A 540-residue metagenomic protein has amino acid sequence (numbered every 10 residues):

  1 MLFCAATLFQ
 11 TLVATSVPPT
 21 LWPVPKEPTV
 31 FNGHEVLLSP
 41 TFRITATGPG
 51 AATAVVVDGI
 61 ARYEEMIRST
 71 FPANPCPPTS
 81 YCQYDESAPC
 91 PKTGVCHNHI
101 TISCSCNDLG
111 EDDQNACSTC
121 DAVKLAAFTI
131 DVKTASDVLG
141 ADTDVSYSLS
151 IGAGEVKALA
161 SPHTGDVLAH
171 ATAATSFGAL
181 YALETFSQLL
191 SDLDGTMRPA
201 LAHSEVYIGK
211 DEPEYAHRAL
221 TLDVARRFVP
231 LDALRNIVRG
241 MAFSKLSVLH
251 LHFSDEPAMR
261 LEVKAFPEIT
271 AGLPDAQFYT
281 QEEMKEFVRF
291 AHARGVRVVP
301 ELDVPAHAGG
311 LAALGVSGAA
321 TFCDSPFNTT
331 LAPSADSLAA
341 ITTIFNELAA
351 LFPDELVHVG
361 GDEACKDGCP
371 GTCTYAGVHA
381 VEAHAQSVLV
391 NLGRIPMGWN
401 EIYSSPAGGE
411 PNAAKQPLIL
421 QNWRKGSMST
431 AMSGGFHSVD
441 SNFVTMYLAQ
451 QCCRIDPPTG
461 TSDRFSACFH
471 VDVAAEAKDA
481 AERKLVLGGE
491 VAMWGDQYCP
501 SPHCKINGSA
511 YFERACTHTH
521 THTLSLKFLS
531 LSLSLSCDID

Functional and structural regions predicted by a protein language model:
M1-T15: Cleavable N-terminal signal peptides of Sec/SRP-targeted secreted and luminal proteins
F9, A52-T53, F228-P230, E256-R260 (+6 more regions): Flexible loop/turn segments at secondary-structure boundaries
L12-G209, P213, A349, P396-P406 (+2 more regions): Acidic, contiguous N-terminal accessory segments
G94-C96, C104, L109, E401-S404 (+3 more regions): Flexible, acidic glycine-rich loops studded with aromatic residues
D137-H358, H384, V388, G495-Q497: Feature activates predominantly on carbohydrate-active enzymes
R218-L222, L249-L251, V298-L302, V357-V359 (+4 more regions): Hydrophobic faces of well-ordered beta-strands that scaffold small-molecule active sites in alpha/beta enzyme cores
L311, T321-L418, R424-G435: Active-site neighborhood of glycoside hydrolase catalytic domains
L531-L535: Intrinsically disordered, low-complexity proline-rich regions
